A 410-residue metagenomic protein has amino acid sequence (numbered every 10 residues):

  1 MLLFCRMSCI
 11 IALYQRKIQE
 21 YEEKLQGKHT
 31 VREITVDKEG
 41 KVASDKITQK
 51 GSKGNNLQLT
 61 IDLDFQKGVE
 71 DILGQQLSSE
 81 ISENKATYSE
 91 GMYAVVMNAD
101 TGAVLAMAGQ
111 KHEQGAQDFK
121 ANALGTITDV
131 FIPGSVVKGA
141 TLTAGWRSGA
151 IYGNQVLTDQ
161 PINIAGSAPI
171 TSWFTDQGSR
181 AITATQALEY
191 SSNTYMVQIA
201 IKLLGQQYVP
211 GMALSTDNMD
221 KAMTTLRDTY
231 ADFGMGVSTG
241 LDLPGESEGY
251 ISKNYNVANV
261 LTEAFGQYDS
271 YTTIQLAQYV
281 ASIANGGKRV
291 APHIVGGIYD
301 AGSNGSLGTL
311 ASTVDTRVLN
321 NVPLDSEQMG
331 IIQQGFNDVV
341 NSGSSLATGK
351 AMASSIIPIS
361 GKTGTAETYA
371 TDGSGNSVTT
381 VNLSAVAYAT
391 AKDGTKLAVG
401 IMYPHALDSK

Functional and structural regions predicted by a protein language model:
M1-Y93, Y299, N304-T316: Extracytoplasmic/periplasmic proteins that interact with beta-lactams or build/remodel peptidoglycan
T35-K50, I61, A86-T87, M92-V130 (+1 more regions): Beta-lactam-recognizing serine transpeptidase/beta-lactamase-like catalytic domain environment
D64, V136, Q275: Residue-level recognition of oxygen-bearing side chains
G134-T143: Active/ligand-binding-proximal structured segments within catalytic/core domains that scaffold catalytic residues
Y403-K410: A short acidic/glycine-rich loop-to-helix N-cap element
